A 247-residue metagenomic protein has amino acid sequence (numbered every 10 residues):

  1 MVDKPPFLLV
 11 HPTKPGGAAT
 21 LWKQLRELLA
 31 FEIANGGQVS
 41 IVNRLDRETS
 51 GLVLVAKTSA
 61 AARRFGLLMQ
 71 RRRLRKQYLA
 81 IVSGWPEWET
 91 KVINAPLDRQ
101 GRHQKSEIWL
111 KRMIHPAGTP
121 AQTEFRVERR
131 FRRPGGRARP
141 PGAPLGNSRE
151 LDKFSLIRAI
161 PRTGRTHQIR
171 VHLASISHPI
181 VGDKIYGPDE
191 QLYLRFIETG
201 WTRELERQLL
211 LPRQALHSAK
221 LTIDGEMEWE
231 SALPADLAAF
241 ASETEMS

Functional and structural regions predicted by a protein language model:
M1-L151, L233-M246: RNA pseudouridine synthases
V10, L54, S59, E87 (+5 more regions): Short, flexible micro-motifs
T20-Q24, Q168, S175: Short amphipathic alpha-helical face segments that pack within enzyme cores and frequently flank/anchor catalytic
F65, R165-L173: Short beta-strand segments enriched for Tyr within beta-sheet-rich domains, predominantly fibronectin type III
K76, I93, T119-Q122, K153-S155 (+3 more regions): A generic structural signal for well-ordered coil/turn residues at beta-strand boundaries that shape enzyme active-site
P134-L151, H172-S247: Pseudouridine synthases involved in rRNA/tRNA modification
I157-A159: Short histidine-centered loop motifs in beta-beta connectors
R162: Residues immediately N-terminal to the Walker A/P-loop in ABC ATPase nucleotide-binding domains
